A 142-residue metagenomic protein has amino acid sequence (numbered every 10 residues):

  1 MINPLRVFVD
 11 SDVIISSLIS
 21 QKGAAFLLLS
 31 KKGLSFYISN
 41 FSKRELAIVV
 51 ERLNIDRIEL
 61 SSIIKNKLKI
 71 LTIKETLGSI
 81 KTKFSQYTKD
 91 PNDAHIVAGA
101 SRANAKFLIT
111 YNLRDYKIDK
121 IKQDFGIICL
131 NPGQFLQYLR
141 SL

Functional and structural regions predicted by a protein language model:
M1-L5: Intrinsically disordered, low-complexity and often Lys/Arg-enriched segments
R6-D12: Short, hydrophobic/glycine-enriched beta-strand segments
V9, I19-L53: PIN/NYN-family metal-dependent endoribonuclease catalytic core
V13-I14, S42, I96, R114-D115 (+1 more regions): Alpha-helix capping/helix-boundary segments
S35, K69-T72, G126-I128: Conserved beta-strand segments of alpha/beta enzyme cores
K43-L68, C129, Y138-L142: Extended, non-globular alpha-helical segments
T72-Y116, K120: Active-site neighborhoods of divalent-metal-dependent phosphate/nucleic-acid chemistry enzymes
R114-L142: Acidic, PIN/NYN-like endoribonuclease modules and their adjacent C-terminal/linker elements
